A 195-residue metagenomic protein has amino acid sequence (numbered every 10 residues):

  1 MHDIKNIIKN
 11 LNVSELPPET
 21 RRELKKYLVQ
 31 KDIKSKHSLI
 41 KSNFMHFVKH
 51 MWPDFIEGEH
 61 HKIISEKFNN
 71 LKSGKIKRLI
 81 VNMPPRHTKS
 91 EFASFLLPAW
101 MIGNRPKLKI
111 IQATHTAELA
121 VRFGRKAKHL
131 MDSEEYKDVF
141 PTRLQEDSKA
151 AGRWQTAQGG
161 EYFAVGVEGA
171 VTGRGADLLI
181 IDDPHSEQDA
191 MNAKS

Functional and structural regions predicted by a protein language model:
M1-I76: N-terminal accessory segments
F55, E134-D138, Q188-S195: Short, polar/flexible loop-turn hinges at active-site or ligand-entry regions and domain interfaces
S65-N69, E91-G103, D182: Contiguous, well-ordered alpha-helical segments that form the cores/surfaces of helical PPI scaffolds
K75-P98: Walker A/P-loop
R78-I80, K109-I111, E161, L178: Residue-level preference for the first positions of well-ordered beta-strands
W100-K109, D132: Post-Walker A helix-loop "phosphate-sensing" segment adjacent to the P-loop in P-loop NTPases
A113-E168: Conserved nucleotide-state-sensing and coupling region of NTP-binding domains
G152-S195: Conserved RecA-like ASCE ATPase "motif II neighborhood" in helicase/translocase motors
